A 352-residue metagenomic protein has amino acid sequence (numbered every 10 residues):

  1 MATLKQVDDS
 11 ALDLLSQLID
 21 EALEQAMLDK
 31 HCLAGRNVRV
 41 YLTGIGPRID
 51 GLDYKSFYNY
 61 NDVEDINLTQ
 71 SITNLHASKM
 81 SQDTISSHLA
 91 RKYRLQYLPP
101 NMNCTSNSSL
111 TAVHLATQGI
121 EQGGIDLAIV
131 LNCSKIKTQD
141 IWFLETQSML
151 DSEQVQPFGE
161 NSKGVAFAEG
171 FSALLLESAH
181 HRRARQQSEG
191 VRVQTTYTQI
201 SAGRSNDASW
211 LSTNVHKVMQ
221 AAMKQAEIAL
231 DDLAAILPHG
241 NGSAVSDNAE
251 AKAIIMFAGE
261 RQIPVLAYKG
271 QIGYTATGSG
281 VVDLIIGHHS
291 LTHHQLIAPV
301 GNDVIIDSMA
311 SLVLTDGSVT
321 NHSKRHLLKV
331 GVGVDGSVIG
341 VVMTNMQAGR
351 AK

Functional and structural regions predicted by a protein language model:
M1-D8, A26-L28, A179-T196, I285-V300 (+1 more regions): ACP-dependent fatty acid/polyketide chain-elongation machinery
M1-P100, I129, C133-Q139, L230-N248 (+1 more regions): Conserved beta-ketoacyl condensing-enzyme motif
A2-Q17, T73-K79, P99-T111, G159-A173 (+3 more regions): Active-site pocket-shaping loop/turn-to-helix segments
L14-M27, I85, S178, L211-E227 (+2 more regions): Short, well-ordered amphipathic alpha-helical segments that serve as non-catalytic structural scaffolds within diverse
S16-Q25, Q82-Y93, P99-L131, F167-Q187 (+3 more regions): Active-site-proximal alpha-helical scaffold in enzymes
P47-D65, L89, E121, W142-E153 (+3 more regions): A glycine- and small-aliphatic-rich helix-loop capping segment at beta-alpha/alpha-beta transitions that lines
G124-F158, S162, T196-W210, G240-D247 (+1 more regions): Acyl-CoA/ACP chain-elongation machinery
L150, Q154-I228, A234-A235, E260 (+2 more regions): Condensing-enzyme catalytic core mediating Claisen C-C bond formation in acyl metabolism
